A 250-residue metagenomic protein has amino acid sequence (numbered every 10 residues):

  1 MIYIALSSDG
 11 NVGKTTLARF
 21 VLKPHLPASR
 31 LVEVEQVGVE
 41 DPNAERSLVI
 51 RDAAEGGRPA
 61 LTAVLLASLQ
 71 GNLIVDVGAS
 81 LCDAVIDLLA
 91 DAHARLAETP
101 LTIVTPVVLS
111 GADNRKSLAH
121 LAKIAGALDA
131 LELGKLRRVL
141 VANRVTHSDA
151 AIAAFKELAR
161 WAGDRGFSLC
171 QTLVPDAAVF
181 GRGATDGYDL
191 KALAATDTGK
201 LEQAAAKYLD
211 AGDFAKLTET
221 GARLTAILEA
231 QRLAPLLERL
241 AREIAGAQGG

Functional and structural regions predicted by a protein language model:
M1-A5, G71-V75, I103, R138: Generic beta-sheet signal
I2-R58: Walker A/P-loop NTP-binding active-site region of P-loop NTPases, recognizing the glycine-rich GxxxxGKT/S
Y3-L6, V12-T15, A125-G126, L233-G250: Acidic, low-complexity intrinsically disordered regions
E35, G78, V145: Anionic group-transfer/hydrolysis microenvironments
A53-A63, L88-A90: Glycine-rich, highly charged phosphate/nucleotide-binding loops
G71-L89: Switch II (G3) loop of P-loop NTPases
D83-R182: Conserved catalytic-core segment of NTP-binding enzymes
A151, A159-L224: Beta-strand-loop-alpha "switch" segments that mediate conformational coupling across diverse proteins
